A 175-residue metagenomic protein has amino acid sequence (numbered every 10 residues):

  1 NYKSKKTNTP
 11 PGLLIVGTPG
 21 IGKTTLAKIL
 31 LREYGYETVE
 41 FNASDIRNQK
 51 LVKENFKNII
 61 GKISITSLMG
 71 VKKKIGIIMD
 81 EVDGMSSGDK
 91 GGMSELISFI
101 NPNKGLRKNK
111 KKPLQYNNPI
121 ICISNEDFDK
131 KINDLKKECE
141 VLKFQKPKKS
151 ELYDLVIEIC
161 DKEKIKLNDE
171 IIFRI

Functional and structural regions predicted by a protein language model:
N1: N-terminal pre-P-loop "Q-motif" helix
S4-F41: Walker A/P-loop
N42-I175: Non-catalytic interfacial helical region
